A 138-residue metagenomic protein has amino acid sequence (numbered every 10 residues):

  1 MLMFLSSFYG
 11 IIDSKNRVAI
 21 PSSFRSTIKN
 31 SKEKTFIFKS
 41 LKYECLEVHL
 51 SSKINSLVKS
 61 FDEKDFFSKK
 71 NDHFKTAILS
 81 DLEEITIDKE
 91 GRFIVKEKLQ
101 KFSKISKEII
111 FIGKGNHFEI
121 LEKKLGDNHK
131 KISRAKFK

Functional and structural regions predicted by a protein language model:
M1-G10, S14-R17, S23-I85, K89-E90 (+1 more regions): Flexible "stalk/tail and boundary" regions
